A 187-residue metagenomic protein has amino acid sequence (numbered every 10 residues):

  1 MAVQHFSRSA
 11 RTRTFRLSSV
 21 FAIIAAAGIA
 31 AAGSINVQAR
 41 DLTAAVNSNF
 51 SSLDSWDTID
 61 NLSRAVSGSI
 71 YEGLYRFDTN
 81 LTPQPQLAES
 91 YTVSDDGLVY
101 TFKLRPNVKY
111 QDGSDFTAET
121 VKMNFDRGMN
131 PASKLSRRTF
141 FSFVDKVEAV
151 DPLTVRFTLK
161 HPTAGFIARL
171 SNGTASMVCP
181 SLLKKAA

Functional and structural regions predicted by a protein language model:
M1-F15: N-terminal secretory signal peptides that target proteins for export/translocation
S18-A32: Bacterial N-terminal signal peptides
G33-A39: Sec/Tat signal peptide C-region and signal peptidase I cleavage site
A45-D95, M123-D126: N-terminal lobe/hinge region of extracytoplasmic solute-binding protein
N49-S52, L81, N107-K109, G128-N130 (+1 more regions): Solvent-exposed loop/turn segments at secondary-structure junctions within structured extracellular/periplasmic domains
W56-D60, L104-D112, V144: Second-shell loop/turn segments in exported
E89-K134, V150, R156-T158: Aromatic- and charge-enriched surface segment that lines or borders ligand/interaction sites
T139-A187: Surface-exposed binding/hinge segments that line and control ligand-binding clefts or catalytic entry sites
